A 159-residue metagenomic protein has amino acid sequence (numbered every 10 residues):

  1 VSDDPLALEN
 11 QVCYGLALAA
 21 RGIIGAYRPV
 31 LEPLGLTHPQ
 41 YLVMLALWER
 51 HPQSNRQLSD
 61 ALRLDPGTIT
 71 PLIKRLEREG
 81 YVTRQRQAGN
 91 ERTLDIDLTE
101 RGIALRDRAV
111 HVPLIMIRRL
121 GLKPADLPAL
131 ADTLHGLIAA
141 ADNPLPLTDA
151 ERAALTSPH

Functional and structural regions predicted by a protein language model:
V1-L34, P128, D149, A153-L155 (+1 more regions): N-terminal leader segment of winged-helix/HTH proteins
Y14, R21-T68: N-terminal helix-turn-helix DNA-binding core of bacterial DNA-binding proteins
A20, L62, P66, R106 (+2 more regions): Short amphipathic alpha-helical/adjacent loop interface patches that line ligand and macromolecule-binding sites
I24, K74-D132, D142: Charged, amphipathic alpha-helical coiled-coil/dimerization segments
L34-T37, T68-P71, R75, L147-A150: Short glycine/proline-centered loop/turn elements that form peptide/ligand docking sites
T133-H159: Acidic/histidine-enriched, glycine/proline-rich intrinsically disordered or flexible terminal extensions
